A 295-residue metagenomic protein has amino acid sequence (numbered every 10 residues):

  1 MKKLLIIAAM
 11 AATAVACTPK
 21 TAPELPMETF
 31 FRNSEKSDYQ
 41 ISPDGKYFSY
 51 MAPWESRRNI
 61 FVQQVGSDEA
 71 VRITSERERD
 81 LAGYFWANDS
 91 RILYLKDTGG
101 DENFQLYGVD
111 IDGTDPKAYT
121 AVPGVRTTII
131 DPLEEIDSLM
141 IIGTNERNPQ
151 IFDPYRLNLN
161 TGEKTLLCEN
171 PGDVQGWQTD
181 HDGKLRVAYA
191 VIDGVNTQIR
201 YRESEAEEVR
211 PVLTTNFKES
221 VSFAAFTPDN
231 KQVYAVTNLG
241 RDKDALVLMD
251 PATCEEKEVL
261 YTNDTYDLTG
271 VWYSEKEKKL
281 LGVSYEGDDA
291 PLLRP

Functional and structural regions predicted by a protein language model:
M1-L4: Positively charged n-region of N-terminal signal peptides that target proteins for export
I6-M10: Sec-dependent N-terminal signal peptides
V15-A16: C-terminal motif of bacterial Sec signal peptides marking the signal peptidase cleavage site
K20-K36, S67-A70: A short helix->beta-strand "capping" segment at the edge of beta-propeller domains
F31-S37, P43, E55-I60, S75-A82 (+1 more regions): Peripheral, non-catalytic segments that deliver or gate enzyme domains
Q63-Q64: Short Gly/aromatic-enriched secondary-structure transition segments
